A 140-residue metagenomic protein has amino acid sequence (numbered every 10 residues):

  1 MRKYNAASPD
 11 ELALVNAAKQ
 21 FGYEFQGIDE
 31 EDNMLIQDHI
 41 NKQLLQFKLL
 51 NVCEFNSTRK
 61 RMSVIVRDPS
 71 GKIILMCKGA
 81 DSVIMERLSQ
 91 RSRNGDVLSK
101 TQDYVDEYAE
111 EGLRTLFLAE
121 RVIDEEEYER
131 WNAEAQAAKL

Functional and structural regions predicted by a protein language model:
M1-L140: Cytosolic catalytic regions of ATP/NTP-dependent phosphoryl-transfer enzymes
